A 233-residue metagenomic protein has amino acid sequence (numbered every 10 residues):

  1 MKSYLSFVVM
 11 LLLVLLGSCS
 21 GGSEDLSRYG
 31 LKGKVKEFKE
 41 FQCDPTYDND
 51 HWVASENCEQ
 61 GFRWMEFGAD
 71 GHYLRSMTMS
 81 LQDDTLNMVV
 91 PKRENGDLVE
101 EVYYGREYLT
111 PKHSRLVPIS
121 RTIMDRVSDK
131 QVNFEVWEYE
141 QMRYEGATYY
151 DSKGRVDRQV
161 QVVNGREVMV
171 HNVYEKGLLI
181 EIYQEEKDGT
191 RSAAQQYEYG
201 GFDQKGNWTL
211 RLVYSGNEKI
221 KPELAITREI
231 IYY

Functional and structural regions predicted by a protein language model:
M1-L5: Positively charged n-region of N-terminal signal peptides that target proteins for export
V8-L16: Bacterial N-terminal signal peptides
C19-Y233: Buried hydrophobic residues that stabilize the cores of well-folded domains
